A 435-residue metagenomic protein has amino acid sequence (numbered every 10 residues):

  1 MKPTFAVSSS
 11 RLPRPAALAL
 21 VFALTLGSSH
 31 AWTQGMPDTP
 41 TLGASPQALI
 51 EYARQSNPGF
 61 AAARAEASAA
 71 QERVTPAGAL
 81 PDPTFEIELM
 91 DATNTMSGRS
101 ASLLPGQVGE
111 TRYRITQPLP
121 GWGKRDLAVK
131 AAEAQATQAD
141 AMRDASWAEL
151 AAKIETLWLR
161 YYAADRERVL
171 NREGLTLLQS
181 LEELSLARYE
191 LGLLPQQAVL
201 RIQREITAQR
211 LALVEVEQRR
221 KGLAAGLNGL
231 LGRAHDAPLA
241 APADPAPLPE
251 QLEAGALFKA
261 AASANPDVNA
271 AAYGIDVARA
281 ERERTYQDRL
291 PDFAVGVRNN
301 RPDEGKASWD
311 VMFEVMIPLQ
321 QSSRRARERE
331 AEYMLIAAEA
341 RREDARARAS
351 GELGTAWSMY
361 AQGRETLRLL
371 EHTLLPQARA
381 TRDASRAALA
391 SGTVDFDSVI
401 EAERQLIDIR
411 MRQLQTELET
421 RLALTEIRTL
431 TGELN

Functional and structural regions predicted by a protein language model:
K2-F5, A44, S146-A260, A356-M359 (+1 more regions): Periplasmic alpha-helical coiled-coil/stalk elements that build and connect Gram-negative outer-membrane
K2-S9, D38, Q413-N435: Acidic, low-complexity, intrinsically disordered peripheral segments
A16-S28: Bacterial N-terminal signal peptides
W32-M90, M96, L104, P118-L119 (+5 more regions): Bacterial Sec-pathway N-terminal export signals of envelope proteins
G35-G43, E86-K124, A128, A240-Q251 (+1 more regions): Small/polar, glycine/serine/threonine/aspartate-rich low-complexity segments that form flexible
E51-A61, S68-P83, Y113-A131, A141-A148 (+8 more regions): A glycine-/polar-enriched beta->alpha junction
A62-A77, S146, L150-N171, S180 (+5 more regions): Amphipathic alpha-helical coiled-coil segments
V129-E133, Q196-R204, F396-R404: Short, charged, amphipathic alpha-helical segments
